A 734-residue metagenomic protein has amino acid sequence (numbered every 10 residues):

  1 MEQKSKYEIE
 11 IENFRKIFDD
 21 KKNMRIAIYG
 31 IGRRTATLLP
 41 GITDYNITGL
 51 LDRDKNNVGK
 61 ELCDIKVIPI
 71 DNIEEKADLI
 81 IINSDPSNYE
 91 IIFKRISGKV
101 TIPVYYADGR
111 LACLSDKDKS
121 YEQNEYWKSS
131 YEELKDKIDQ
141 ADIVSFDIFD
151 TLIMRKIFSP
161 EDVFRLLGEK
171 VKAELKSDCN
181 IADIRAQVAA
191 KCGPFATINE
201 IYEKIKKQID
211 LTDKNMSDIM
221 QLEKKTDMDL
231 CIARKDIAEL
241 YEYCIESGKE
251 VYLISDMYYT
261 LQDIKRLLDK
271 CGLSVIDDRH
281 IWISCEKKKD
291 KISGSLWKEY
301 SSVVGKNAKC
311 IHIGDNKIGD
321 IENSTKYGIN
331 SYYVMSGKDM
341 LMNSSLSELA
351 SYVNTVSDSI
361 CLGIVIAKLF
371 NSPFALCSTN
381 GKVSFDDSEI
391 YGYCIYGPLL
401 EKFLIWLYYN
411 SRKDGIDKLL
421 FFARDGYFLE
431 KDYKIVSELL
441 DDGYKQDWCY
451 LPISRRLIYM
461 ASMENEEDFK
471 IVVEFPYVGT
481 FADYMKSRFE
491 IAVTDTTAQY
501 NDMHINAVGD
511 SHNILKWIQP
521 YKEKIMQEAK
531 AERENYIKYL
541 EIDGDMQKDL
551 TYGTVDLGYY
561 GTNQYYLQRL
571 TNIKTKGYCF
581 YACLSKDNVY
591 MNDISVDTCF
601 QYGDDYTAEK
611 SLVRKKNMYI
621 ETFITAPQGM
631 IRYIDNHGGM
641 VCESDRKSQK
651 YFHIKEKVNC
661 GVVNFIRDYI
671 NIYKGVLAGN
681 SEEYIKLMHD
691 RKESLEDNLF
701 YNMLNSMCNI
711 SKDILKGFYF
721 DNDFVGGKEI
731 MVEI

Functional and structural regions predicted by a protein language model:
M1-S115, A529-E532, L567: Hydrophobic, well-ordered beta-alpha structural blocks that scaffold small-molecule cofactor pockets
A27-R34, L50, M216-C271, H280-S284: Substrate-recognition element of Asp-dependent hydrolases with the DxDx(T/V) motif
Y29-R33, D52-D54, I81-S87, I148 (+3 more regions): Structural motif
N57-E61, Y252-K309: Substrate-recognition "cap/lid" segment bordering the active-site pocket of phosphatases
I68-K76, S129-K137, K298-S302: Short amphipathic alpha-helix with an adjacent loop that forms part of the alpha/beta core around
D108-L114, K298-V304, A308-I313, E322 (+1 more regions): Long, low-complexity, Lys/Arg-enriched
K135-A182: Active-site neighborhood of HAD-like aspartate-dependent phosphohydrolases
G168-K224: A metal-dependent, Asp-based hydrolase signature
